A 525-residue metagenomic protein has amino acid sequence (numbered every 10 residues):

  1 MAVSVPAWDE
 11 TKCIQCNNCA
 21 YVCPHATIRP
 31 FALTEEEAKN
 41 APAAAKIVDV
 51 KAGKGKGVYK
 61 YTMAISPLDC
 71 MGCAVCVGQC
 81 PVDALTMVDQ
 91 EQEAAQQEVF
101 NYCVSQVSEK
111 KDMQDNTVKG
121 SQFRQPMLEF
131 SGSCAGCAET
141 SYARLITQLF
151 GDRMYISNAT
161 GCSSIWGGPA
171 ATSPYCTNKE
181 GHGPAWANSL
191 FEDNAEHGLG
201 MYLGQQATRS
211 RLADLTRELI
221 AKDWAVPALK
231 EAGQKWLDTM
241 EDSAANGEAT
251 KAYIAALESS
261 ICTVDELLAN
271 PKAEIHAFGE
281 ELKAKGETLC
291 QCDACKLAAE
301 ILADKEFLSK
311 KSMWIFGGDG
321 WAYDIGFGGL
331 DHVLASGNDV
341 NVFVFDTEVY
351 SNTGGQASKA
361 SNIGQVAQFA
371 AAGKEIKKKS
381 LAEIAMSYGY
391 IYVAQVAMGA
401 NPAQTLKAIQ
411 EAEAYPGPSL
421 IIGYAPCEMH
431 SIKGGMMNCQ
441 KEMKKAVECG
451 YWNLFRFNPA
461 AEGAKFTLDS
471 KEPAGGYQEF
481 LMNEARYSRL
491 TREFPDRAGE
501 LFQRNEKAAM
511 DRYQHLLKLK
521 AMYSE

Functional and structural regions predicted by a protein language model:
M1-Q15, A32-G72, Q90-A95, S121-S131 (+2 more regions): Ferredoxin-like iron-sulfur electron-transfer modules
N18, E139-Y155, I165-T177, I301-Q356 (+2 more regions): Thiamine diphosphate
N18-E37, V58, S66, V75-E93 (+3 more regions): Iron-sulfur cluster-binding cysteine motifs and their immediate structural context in ferredoxin-like electron-transfer
E35, G55-G57, Y61, A84 (+4 more regions): Catalytic or ion-translocation cores adjacent to nucleophile or general acid/base/metal-coordination motifs in diverse
V82, D89-D238, A249-A252, I301-M313 (+2 more regions): Thiamine diphosphate
G120-Q125, E129-S133, S189-L203, A207-V226 (+4 more regions): Conserved thiamine diphosphate
T172-A185, K407-E500, R504, L517-K518: Glycine/aspartate-rich loop-and-adjacent alpha/beta segment that forms the canonical ThDP
A273-A303: Amphipathic alpha-helical binding modules
